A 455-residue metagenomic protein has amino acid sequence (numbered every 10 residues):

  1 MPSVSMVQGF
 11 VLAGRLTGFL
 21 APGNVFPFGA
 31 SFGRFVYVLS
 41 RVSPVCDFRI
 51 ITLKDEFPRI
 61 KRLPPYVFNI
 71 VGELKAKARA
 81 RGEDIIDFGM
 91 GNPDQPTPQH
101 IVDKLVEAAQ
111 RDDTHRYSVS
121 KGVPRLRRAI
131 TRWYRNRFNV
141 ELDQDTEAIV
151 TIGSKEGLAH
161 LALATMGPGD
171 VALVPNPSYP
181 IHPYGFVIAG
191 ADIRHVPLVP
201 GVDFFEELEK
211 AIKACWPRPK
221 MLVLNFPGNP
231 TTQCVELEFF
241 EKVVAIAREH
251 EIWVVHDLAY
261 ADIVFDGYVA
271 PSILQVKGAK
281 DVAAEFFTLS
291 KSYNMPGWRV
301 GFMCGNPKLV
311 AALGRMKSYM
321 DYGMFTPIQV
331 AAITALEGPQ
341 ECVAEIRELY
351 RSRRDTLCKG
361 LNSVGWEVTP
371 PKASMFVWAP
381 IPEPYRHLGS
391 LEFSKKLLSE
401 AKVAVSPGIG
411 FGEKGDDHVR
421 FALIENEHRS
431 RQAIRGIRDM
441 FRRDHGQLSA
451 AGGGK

Functional and structural regions predicted by a protein language model:
S3-S5, R41: Low-acidity, Ser/Thr- and Arg-rich intrinsically disordered low-complexity segments
R15, P27, Y37-V38, C46-E56 (+4 more regions): PLP-dependent class I/II
G89-N92, E107-R127, N136-R137: A glycine-/small-polar-enriched, mobile loop at the entrance of the PLP active site in fold-type I
